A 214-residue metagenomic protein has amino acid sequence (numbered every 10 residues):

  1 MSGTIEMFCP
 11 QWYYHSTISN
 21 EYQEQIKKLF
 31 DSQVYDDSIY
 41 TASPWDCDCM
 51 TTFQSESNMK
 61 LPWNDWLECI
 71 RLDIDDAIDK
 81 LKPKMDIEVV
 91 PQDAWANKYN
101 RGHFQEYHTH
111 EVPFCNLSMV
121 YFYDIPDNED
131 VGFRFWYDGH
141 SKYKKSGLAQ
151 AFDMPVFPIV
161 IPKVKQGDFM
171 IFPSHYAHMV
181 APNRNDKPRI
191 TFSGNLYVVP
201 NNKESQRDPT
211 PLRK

Functional and structural regions predicted by a protein language model:
M1-I87, G102-F104, P211-R213: Non-heme Fe(II)/2-oxoglutarate
K27, N183, K203-Q206: Short conserved micro-motifs at the rims of enzyme active sites and ligand-binding pockets
D86-E88, H110-C115, R184-P188: A generic structural micro-feature
V90-K98: A short glycine-rich, His/Asp/Glu-containing loop-to-beta-strand
N97-I171, N202-T210: Catalytic core of non-heme Fe(II) oxygenases with the double-stranded beta-helix
Q105-H108, H178-N185: Short beta-strand His + acidic residue motifs that chelate non-heme Fe in jelly-roll/DSBH and cupin folds
L117-Y121, D186-N202: A short hydrophobic beta-strand segment most commonly corresponding to one strand of the jelly-roll/cupin
